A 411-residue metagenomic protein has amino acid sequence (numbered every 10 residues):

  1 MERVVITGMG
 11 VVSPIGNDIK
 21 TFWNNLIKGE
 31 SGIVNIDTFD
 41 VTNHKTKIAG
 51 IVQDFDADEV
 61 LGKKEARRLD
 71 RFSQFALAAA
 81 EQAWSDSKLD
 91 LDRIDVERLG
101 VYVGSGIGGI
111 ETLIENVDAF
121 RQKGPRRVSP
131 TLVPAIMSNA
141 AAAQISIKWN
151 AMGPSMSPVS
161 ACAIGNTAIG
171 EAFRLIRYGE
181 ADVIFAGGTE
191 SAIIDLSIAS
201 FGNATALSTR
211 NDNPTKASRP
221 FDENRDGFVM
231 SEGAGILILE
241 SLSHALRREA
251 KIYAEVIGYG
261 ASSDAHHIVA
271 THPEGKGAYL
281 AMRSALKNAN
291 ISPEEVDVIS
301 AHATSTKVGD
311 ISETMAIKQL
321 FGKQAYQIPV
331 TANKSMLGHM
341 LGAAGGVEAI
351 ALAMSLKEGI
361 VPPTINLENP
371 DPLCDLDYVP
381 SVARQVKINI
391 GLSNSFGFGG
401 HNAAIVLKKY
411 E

Functional and structural regions predicted by a protein language model:
M1-E65, S243-E255, I350-T364, K408-E411: ACP-dependent fatty acid/polyketide chain-elongation machinery
R3-T7, V34, D212-A289, D297-V298: Condensing-enzyme catalytic core mediating Claisen C-C bond formation in acyl metabolism
I6, E30-S160, T189-S200, P293-G309: Conserved beta-ketoacyl condensing-enzyme motif
G8, L26, A80, V101 (+10 more regions): Conserved small-residue
K20-I27, E111-P125, L175-Y178, I198-N211 (+3 more regions): A glycine- and small-aliphatic-rich helix-loop capping segment at beta-alpha/alpha-beta transitions that lines
A76-L89, A141, S146-E190, F228-A250 (+2 more regions): Active-site-proximal alpha-helical scaffold in enzymes
K123-S129, T167-G170, R174, S191-R247 (+2 more regions): Glycine-/small-residue-rich "gating" segment that lines the acyl/pantetheine channel and substrate pocket
E180-D226, Y259-P273, A303-D310, Q327-D377: Acyl-CoA/ACP chain-elongation machinery
